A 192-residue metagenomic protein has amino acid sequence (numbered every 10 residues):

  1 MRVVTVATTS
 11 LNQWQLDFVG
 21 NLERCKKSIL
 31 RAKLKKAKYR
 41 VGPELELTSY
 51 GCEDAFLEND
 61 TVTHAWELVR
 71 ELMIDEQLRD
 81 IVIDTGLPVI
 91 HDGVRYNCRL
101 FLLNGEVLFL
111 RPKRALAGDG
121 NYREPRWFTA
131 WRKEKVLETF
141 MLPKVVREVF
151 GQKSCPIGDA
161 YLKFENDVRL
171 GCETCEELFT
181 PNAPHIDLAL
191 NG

Functional and structural regions predicted by a protein language model:
M1-G192: Enzyme catalytic cores with a strong preference for nitrogen-chemistry domains
